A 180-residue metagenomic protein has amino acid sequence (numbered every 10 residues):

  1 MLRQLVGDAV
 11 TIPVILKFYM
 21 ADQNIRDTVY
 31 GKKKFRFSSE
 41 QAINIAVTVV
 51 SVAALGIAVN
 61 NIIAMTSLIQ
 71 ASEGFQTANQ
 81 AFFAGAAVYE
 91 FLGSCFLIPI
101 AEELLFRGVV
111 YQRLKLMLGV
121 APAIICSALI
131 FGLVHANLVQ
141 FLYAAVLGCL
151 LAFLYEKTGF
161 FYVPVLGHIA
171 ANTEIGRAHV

Functional and structural regions predicted by a protein language model:
M1-N24, I43, V47: Alpha-helical transmembrane segments in multi-pass membrane proteins
L2, A42-V50, V88, L92 (+3 more regions): Hydrophobic alpha-helical transmembrane segments
L5-P13, V88, L92, L142-C149 (+2 more regions): Membrane-embedded alpha-helical segments of multi-pass membrane proteins, especially the transmembrane helices
D27-L104, Q112, L116: Juxtamembrane helix-loop-helix connectors linking adjacent transmembrane helices in multi-pass membrane enzymes
I100, L104-L105, V109-V110, N137 (+1 more regions): Active-site His/Glu-centered metal-binding helix of metallohydrolases
A101-C126, F153-F160: Membrane-interface helix/loop boundary segments of multi-pass membrane proteins
A128, Q140-R177: Functionally important transmembrane alpha-helices
